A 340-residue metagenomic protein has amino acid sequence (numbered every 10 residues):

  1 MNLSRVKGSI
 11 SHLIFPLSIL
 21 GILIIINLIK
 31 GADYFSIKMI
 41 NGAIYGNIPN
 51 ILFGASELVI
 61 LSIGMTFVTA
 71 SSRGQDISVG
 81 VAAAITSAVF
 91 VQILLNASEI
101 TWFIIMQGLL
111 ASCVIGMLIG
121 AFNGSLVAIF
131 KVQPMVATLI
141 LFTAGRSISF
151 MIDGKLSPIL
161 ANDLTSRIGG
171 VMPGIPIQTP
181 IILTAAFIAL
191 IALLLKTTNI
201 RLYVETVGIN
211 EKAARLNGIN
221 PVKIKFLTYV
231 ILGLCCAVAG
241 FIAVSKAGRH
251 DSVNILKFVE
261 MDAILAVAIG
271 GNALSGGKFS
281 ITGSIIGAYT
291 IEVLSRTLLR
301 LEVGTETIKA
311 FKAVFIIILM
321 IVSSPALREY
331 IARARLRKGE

Functional and structural regions predicted by a protein language model:
M1-A32, A189-L190, I209-K212, L216-K223 (+1 more regions): Cytosolic-side transmembrane-helix boundaries in multi-pass membrane proteins
M1-I60, T101-Q107: Membrane-interfacial amphipathic/re-entrant helices at transmembrane-helix boundaries
N27-L28, I44-S98, V127-F130, V267 (+2 more regions): Single transmembrane alpha-helix segments in multi-pass membrane proteins
I37-G46, N50, R201, Y229-V267: Inter-helical junctions in multi-pass inner-membrane proteins, predominant in energy-converting antiporter-like
E99-F142, A189-L190, G287: Alpha-helical transmembrane segments within multi-pass membrane transporters and channels
M106, L110, I119, N123 (+1 more regions): Helix-loop-helix "hairpin" substructures at the membrane interface of multi-pass membrane proteins
F130, P134-T198, I224-L227, K246-I255 (+1 more regions): Transmembrane helix-bundle core of multi-pass membrane transporters and related energy-transducing complexes
A247, D251-A313: Transmembrane alpha-helical segments in multi-pass inner-membrane proteins
